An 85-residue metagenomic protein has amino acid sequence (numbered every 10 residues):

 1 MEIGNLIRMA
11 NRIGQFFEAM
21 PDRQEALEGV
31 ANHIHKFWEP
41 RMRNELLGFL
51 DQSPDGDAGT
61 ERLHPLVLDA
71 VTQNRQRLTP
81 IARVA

Functional and structural regions predicted by a protein language model:
M1-A85: Intrinsically disordered, low-complexity, basic-enriched segments
